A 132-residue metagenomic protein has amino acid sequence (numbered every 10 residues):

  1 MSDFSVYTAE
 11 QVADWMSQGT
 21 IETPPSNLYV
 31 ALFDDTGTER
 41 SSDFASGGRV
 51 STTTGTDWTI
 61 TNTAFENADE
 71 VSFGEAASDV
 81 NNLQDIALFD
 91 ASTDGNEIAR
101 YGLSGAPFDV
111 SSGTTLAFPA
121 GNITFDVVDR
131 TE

Functional and structural regions predicted by a protein language model:
M1-I86, D90-E132: Small cysteine-rich, disulfide-bonded extracellular modules of the LU/uPAR three-finger superfamily and closely related
